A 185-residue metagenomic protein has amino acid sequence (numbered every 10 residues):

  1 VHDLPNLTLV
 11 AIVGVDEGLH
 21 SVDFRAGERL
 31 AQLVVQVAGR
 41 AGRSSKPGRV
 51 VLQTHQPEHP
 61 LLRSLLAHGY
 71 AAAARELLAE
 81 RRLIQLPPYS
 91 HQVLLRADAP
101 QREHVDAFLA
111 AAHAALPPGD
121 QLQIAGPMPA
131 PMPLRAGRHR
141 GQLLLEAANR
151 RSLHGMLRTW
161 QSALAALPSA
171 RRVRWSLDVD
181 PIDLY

Functional and structural regions predicted by a protein language model:
V1-D23, Q36-Y185: Accessory helical-bundle/CTD segments and flexible terminal tails appended to RecA-like ATPase motors
F24-A31: Short, conserved loop/turn and helix-capping segments at secondary-structure boundaries that abut family-defining
